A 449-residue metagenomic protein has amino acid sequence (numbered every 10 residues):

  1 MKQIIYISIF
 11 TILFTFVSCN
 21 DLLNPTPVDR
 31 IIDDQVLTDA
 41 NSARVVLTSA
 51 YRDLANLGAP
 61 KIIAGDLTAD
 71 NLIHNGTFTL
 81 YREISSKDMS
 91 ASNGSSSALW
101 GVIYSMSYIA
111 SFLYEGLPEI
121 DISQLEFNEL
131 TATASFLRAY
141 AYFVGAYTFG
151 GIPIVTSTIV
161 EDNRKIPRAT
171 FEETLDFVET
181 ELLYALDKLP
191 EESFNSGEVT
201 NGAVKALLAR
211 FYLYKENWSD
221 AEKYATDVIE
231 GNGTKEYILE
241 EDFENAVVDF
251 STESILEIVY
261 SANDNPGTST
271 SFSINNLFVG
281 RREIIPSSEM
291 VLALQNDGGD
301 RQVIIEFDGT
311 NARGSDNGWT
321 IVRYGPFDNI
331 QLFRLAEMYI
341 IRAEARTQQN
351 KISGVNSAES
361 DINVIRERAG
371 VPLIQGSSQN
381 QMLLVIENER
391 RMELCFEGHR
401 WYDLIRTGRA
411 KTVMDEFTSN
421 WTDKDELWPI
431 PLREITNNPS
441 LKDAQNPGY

Functional and structural regions predicted by a protein language model:
C19-G65, A225, D415-Y449: Membrane-proximal, proline-rich intrinsically disordered regions
D33-D34, P60-L80, V155, P190-T270 (+1 more regions): Short, surface-exposed recognition loops and adjoining beta-strand edges that mediate ligand/DNA contacts, enriched
R44, T79-F149, L186-F194, Y324-F333 (+2 more regions): Conserved, well-structured interaction surfaces
L47, S107-A110, Y114, L175 (+4 more regions): Inward-facing hydrophobic residues that define packing positions of alpha-helical scaffold repeats
T68, F78-T79, E222-Q331, L335 (+2 more regions): Hydrophobic-face positions in mid-chain alpha helices that act as interaction patches
I103, F177, G267-S269, R282-I284 (+1 more regions): Long, intrinsically disordered, low-complexity segments
W218, I352-V355: TPR-repeat structural position
